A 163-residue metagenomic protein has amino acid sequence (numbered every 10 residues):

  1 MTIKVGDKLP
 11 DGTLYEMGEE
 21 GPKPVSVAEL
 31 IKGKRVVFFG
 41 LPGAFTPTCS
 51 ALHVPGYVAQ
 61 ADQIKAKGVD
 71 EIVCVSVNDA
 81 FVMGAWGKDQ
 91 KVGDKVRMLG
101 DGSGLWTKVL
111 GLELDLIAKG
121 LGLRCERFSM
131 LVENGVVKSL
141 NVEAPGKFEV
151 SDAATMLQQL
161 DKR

Functional and structural regions predicted by a protein language model:
M1-R163: Chalcogenol-based redox active-site neighborhoods
